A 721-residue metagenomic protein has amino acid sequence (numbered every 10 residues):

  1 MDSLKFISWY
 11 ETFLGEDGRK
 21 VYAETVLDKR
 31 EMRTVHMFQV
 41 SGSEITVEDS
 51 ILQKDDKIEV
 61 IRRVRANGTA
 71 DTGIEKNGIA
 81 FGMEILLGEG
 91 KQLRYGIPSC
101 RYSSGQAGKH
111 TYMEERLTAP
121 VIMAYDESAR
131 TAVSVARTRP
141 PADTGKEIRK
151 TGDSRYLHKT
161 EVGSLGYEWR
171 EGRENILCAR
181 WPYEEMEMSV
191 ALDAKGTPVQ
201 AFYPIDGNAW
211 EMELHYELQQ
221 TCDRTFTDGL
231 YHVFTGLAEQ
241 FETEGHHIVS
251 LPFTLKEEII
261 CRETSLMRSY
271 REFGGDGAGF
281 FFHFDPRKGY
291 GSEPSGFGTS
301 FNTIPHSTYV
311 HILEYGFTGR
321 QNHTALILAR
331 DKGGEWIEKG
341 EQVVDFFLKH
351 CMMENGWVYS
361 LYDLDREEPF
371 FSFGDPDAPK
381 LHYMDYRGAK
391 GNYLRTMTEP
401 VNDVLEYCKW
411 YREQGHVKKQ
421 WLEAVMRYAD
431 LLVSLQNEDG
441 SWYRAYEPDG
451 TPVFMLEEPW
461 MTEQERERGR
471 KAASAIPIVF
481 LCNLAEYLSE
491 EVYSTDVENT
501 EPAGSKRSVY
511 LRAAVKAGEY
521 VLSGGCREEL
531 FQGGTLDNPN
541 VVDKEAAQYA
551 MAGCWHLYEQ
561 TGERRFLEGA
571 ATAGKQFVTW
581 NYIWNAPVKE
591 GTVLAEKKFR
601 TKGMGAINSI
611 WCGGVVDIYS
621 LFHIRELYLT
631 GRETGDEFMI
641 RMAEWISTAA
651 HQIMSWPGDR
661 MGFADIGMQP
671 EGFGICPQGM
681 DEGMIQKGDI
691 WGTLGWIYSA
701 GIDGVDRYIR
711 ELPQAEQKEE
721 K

Functional and structural regions predicted by a protein language model:
F6-G15, T25-D28, T34-S41, T46-E217: Beta-strand/loop-rich accessory regions of lumenal/periplasmic or secreted enzymes, predominantly carbohydrate-active
I7-E16, R224, Y231-L313, E341-Q342 (+5 more regions): Low-complexity, Ser/Thr/Pro/Gly-enriched N-terminal "stalk/linker" regions
P252-M267, R271, A325, I337-C351 (+9 more regions): Hydrophobic core segments within long, regular secondary-structure runs in both alpha- and beta-rich folds
R262-F280, L435, E501-V509, K516-G534 (+3 more regions): Non-catalytic carbohydrate-binding regions of carbohydrate-active enzymes
D276-L313, V358-Y393, S441-A472, L530-G553 (+2 more regions): Carbohydrate-binding/catalytic loop surfaces
N302-H311, G316-E354, K380-R395, E399-V401 (+2 more regions): Aromatic- and glycine-enriched glycan-recognition loops and surfaces that form the carbohydrate-binding subsites
N322-I337, E399-V417, E465, I476-R507 (+4 more regions): Well-ordered alpha-helical scaffold segments within catalytic/enzyme domains
G374-G388, K409-Y493, E501-S508, E559 (+1 more regions): Active-site lining segments of carbohydrate-active enzymes
